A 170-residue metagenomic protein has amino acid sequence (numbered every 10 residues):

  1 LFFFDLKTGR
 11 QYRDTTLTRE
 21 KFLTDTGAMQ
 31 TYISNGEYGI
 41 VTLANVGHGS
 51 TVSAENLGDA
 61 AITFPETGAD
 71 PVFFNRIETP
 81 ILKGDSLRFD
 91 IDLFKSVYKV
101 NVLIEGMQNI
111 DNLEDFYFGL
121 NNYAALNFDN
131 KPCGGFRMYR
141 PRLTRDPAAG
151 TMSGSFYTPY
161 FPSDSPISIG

Functional and structural regions predicted by a protein language model:
F2-S50, L113-G170: Tryptophan-paired
T15-T18, E66-T67, N75-P80, D92-K95 (+1 more regions): Short linear motifs at secondary-structure transitions and domain/linker junctions
E20-L23, G47-R88: Structured interaction patches on ligand/partner-binding surfaces of diverse proteins
A28, R88-D90: Catalytic micro-motifs at enzyme active sites that drive phosphoryl/nucleotidyl and oxygen chemistry
D92-M107: A short, Gly/Thr-enriched small/hydrophobic beta-strand-prone motif that recurs across taxa
N109-D111: Short helix-loop capping/hinge motifs at secondary-structure junctions, enriched in acidic/polar residues
